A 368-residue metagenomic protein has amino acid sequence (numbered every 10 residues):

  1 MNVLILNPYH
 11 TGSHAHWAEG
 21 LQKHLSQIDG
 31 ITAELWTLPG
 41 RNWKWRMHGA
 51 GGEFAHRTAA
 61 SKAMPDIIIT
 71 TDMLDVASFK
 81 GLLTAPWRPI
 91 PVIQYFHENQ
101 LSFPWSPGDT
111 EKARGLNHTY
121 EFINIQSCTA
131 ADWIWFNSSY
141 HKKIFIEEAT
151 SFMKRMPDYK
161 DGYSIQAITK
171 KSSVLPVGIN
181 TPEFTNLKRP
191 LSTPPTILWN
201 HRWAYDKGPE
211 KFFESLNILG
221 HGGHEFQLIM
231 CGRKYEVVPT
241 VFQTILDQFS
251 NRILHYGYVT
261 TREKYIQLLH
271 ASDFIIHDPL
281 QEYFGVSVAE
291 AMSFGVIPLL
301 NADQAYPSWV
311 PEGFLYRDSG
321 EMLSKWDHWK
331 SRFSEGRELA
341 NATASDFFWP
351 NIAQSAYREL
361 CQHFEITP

Functional and structural regions predicted by a protein language model:
W45-G49, S331-P368: A charged, aromatic-enriched C-terminal amphipathic alpha-helix characteristic of glycosyltransferases across folds
T129-N186: Donor nucleotide-sugar binding/catalytic pocket of nucleotide-sugar-dependent glycosyltransferases
P176-N180, K188-I218, L228-C231: Conserved donor-binding/catalytic core segment of Leloir-type glycosyltransferases
T240-E263: Nucleotide-activated donor-binding/catalytic signature segment of Leloir-type glycosyltransferases, i.e., the conserved
I266-S272: Short alpha-helical donor nucleotide-sugar binding micro-motif in glycosyltransferases
L280: Aromatic "clamp/platform" in nucleotide-sugar-dependent glycosyltransferases that forms part of the donor/acceptor
I297-L300: Short hydrophobic beta-strand element within catalytic cores of glycosyltransferases and related nucleotide-activated
P307-W329: Change "using UDP/GDP/dTDP sugars" to "using nucleotide sugars
